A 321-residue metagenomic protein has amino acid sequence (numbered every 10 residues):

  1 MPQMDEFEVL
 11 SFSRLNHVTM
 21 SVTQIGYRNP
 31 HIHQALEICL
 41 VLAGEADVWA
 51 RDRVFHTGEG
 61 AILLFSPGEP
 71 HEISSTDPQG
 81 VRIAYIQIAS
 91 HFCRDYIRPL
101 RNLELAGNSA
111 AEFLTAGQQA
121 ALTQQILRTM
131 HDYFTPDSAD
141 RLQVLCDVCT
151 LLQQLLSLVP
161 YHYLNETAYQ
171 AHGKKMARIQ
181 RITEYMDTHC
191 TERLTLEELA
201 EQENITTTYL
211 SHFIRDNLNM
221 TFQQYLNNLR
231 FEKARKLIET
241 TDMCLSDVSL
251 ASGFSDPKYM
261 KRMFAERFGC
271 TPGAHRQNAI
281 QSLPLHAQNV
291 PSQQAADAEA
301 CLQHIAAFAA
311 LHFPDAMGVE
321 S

Functional and structural regions predicted by a protein language model:
M1-G58, D77, Y259, H286-S321: Generic protein-terminus/edge-of-domain signal
R14-G107, T135-R141: N-terminal regulatory/effector-sensing and dimerization cores that precede helix-turn-helix DNA-binding domains
L42, T123-D137, T183, D187-C190 (+1 more regions): Regular secondary-structure segments
L100-L127: Aromatic/histidine-rich interaction motifs
A110-G117, F134-V144, Q153-E184, T188 (+3 more regions): Short, Lys/Arg-enriched, Trp-marked, Pro/Gly-tolerant hinge/linker segments that flank
Y185-F231, M243, S249-N278: Basic/polar phosphate-binding segments, predominantly the helix-turn-helix DNA-binding elements of transcriptional
